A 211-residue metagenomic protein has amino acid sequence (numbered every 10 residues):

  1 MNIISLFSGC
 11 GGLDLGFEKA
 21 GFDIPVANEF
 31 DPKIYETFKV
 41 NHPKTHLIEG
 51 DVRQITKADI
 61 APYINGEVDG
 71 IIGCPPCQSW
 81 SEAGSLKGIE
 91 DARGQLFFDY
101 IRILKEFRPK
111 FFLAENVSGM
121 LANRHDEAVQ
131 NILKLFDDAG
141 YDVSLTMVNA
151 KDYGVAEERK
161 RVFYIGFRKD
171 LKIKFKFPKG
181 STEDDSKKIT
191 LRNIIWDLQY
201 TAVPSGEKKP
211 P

Functional and structural regions predicted by a protein language model:
M1-I3: Extreme N-terminal starter segment of soluble prokaryotic enzymes
L6-C10: Class I SAM-dependent methyltransferase "Motif I" SAM/SAH-binding loop
G16-D23, N41: A short, Lys/Arg-enriched amphipathic alpha-helix followed by its capping loop at the start of a domain
A27-N28: The conserved SAM/SAH-binding core of class I Rossmann-like methyltransferase domains, concentrating on the hydrophobic
D31-P32: Conserved SAM/SAH-binding beta-strand->alpha-helix loop
E36-N65: S-adenosyl-L-methionine
A58-E67, C77-P211: Class I S-adenosyl-L-methionine
